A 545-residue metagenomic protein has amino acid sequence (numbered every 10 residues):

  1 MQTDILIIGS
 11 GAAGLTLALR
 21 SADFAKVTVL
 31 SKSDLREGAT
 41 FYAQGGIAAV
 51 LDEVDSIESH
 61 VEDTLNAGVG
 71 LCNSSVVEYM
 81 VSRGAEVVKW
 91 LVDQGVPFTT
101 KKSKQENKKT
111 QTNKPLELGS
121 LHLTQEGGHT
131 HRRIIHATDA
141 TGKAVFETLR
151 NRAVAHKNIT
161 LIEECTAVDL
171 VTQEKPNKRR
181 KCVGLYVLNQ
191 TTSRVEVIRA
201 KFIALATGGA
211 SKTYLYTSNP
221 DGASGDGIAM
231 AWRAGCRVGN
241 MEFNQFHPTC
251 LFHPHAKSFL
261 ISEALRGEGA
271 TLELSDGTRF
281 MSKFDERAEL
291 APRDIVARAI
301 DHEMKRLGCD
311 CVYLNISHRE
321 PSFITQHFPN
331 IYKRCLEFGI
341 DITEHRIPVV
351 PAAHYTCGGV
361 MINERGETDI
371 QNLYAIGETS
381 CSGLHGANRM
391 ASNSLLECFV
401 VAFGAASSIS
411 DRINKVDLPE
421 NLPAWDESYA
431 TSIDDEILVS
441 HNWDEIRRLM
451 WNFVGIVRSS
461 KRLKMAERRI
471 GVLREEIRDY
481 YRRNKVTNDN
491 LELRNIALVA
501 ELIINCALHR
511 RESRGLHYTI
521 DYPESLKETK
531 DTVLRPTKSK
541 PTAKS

Functional and structural regions predicted by a protein language model:
M1-T3, D34-R36, A43-A48, W90 (+6 more regions): Glycine- and aromatic-enriched mobile tails/lids
I5-V29: N-terminal Rossmann-like FAD-binding beta1-loop-alpha1 element of flavoenzymes
L6-I8, I198-T207: Short hydrophobic core segments
A22-I47, E53: Glycine-rich FAD pyrophosphate-binding loop
L35, M230, C236-D341, H345 (+1 more regions): An anion/pyrophosphate-binding glycine-rich loop and adjacent beta-alpha core in soluble alpha-beta enzymes
A48-M80: Glycine-rich active-site loop/strand segments that organize a redox cofactor
V92-R194, A206, C250-H253, L272: Conserved redox-cofactor binding core of oxidoreductases
F202-F259, R306, N393-V401: Glycine-rich loop(s) and the adjacent beta-strand/alpha-helix scaffold that form part
